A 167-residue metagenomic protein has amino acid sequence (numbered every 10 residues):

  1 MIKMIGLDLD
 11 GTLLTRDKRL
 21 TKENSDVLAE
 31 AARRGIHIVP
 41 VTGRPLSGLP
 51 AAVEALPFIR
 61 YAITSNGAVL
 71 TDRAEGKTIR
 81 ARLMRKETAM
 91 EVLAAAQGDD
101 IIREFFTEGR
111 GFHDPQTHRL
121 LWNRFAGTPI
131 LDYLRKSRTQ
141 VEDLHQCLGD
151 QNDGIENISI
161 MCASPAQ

Functional and structural regions predicted by a protein language model:
K3-K18, V92: Asp-based phosphoryl-transfer active-site loop
D10, G67, A163: Flexible loop residues that form catalytic and substrate-binding hotspots at small-molecule/glycan-binding clefts
R19, S47-G48, P165-A166: Short alpha-helical
K22-G127: Active-site phosphate-binding/coordination module
A95, F106-Q167: Conserved acidic, metal-coordinating active-site core of Asp-based, Mg2+-dependent phosphoryl-transfer enzymes
